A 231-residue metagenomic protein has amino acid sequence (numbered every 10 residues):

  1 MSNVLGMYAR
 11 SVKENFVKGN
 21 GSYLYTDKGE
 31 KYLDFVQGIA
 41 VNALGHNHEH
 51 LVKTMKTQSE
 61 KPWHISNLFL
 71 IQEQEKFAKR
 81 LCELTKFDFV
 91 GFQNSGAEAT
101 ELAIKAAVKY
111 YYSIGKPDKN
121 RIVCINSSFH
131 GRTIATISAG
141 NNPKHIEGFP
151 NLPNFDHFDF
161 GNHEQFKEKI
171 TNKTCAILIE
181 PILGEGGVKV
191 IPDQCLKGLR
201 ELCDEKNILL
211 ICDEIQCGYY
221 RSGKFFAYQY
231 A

Functional and structural regions predicted by a protein language model:
M1-A231: Conserved N-terminal phosphate-binding loop of PLP-dependent enzymes in the Aspartate aminotransferase
